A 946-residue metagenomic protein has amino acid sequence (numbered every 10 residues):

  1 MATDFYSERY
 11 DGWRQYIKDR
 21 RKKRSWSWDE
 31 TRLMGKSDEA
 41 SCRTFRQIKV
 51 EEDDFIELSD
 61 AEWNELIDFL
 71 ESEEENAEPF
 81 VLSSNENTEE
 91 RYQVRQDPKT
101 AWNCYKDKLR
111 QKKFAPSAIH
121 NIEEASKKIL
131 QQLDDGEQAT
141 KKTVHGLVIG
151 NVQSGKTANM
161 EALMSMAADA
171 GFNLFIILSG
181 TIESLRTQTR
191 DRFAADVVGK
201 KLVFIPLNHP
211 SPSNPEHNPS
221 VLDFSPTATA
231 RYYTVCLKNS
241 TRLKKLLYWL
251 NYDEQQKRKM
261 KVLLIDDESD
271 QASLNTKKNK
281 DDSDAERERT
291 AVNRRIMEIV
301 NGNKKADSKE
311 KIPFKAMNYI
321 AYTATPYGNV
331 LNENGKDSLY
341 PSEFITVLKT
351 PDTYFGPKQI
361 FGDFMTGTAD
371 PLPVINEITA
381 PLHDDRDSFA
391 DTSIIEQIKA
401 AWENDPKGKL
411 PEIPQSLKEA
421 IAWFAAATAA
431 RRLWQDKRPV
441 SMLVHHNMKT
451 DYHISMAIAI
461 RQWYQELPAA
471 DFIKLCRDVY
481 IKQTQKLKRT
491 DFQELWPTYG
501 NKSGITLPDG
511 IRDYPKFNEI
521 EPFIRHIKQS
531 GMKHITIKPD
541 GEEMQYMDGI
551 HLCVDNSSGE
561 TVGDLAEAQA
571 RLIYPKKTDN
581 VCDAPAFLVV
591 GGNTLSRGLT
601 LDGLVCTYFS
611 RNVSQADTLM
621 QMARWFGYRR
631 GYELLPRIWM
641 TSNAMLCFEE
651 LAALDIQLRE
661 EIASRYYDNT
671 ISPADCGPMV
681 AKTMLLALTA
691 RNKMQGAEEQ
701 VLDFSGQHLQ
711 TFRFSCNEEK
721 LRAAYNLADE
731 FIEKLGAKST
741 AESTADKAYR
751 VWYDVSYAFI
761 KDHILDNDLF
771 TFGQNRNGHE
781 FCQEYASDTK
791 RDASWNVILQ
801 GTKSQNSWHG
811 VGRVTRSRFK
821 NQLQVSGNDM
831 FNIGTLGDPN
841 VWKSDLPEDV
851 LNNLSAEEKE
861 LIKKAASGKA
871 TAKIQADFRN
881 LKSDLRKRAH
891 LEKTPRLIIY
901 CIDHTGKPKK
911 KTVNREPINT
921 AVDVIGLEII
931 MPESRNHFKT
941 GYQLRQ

Functional and structural regions predicted by a protein language model:
R21-K141, S179-E183, T187-V197, K201-T229 (+7 more regions): Low-complexity, highly charged intrinsically disordered N-terminal segments that act as targeting/localization
N159, L163: Hydrophobic positions on the alpha1 helix immediately C-terminal to the Walker A/P-loop
K201-F204, H209-P212, K261-S269, T276-S283 (+5 more regions): Conserved C-terminal RecA-like helicase domain
N208, M260-D266, N275-R431, S441 (+2 more regions): Conserved P-loop NTPase catalytic core
N404-L433, P439, N447-T450, Q657-R776: C-terminal catalytic or substrate-handling cores of phosphate/nucleotide- and metal-cofactor-dependent proteins acting
V589, L599-R611, R637: A short beta-strand element within the Helicase C-terminal
V613-E633, S756-Q946: C-terminal accessory/interaction regions of large nucleic acid-associated machines
Y628-L651: Conserved segment of the helicase C-terminal RecA-like domain
